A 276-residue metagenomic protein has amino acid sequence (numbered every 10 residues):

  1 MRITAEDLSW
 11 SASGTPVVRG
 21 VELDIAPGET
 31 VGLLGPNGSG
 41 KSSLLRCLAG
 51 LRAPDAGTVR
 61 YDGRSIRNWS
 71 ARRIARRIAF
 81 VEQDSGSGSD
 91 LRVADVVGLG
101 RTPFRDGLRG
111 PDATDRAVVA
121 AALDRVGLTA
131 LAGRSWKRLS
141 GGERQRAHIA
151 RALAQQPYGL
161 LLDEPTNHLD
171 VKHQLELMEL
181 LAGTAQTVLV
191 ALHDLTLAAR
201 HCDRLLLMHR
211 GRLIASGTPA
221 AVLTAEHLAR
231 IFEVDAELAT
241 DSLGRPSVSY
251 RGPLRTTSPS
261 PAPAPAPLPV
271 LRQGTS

Functional and structural regions predicted by a protein language model:
L34-P36: The feature captures the beta-strand-to-loop junction immediately N-terminal to the Walker
A49: Helix-to-loop junction immediately C-terminal to a conserved catalytic motif
G57-S65, I74: Conserved ABC transporter NBD signature motif
A154-Y158: A short, proline-enriched helix->beta-strand linker immediately N-terminal to the Walker B motif in ABC-type P-loop
L160-E164, L169: Catalytic Walker B motif of ABC-type/P-loop ATPase nucleotide-binding domains
A229-S276: ABC ATPase nucleotide-binding domains
